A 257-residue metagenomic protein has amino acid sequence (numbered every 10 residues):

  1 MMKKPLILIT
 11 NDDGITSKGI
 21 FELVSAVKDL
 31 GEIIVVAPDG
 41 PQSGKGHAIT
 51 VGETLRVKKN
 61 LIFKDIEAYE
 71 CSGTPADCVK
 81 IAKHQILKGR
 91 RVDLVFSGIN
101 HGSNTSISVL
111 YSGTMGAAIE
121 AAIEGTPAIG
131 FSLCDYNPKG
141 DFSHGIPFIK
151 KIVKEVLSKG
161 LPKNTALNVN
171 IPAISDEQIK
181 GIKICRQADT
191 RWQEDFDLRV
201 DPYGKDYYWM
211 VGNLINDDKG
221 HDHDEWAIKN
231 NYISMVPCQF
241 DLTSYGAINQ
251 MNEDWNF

Functional and structural regions predicted by a protein language model:
K3-I7, K18-Q85, G89-R91: A cross-family phosphate/adenosyl-ligand binding-site feature
I9-T16, S108-V109: Short, glycine-rich nucleotide/cofactor-binding loops
T10, V36-P38, S97-N100, F131-S132 (+2 more regions): Short beta-strand segments
A82-G89, G116-P127: Alpha-helix C-terminal capping segments
L94: Short, Asp-centered acidic motifs that coordinate Mg2+ and/or phosphate in catalytic or ligand-binding sites
S103-S112: Glycine/threonine-rich flexible loop motifs
A122-H144: Glycine-rich phosphate/pyrophosphate-binding loops and their adjacent beta-strand/loop elements at enzyme active sites
S143-F257: Electrostatically charged, flexible surface regions
